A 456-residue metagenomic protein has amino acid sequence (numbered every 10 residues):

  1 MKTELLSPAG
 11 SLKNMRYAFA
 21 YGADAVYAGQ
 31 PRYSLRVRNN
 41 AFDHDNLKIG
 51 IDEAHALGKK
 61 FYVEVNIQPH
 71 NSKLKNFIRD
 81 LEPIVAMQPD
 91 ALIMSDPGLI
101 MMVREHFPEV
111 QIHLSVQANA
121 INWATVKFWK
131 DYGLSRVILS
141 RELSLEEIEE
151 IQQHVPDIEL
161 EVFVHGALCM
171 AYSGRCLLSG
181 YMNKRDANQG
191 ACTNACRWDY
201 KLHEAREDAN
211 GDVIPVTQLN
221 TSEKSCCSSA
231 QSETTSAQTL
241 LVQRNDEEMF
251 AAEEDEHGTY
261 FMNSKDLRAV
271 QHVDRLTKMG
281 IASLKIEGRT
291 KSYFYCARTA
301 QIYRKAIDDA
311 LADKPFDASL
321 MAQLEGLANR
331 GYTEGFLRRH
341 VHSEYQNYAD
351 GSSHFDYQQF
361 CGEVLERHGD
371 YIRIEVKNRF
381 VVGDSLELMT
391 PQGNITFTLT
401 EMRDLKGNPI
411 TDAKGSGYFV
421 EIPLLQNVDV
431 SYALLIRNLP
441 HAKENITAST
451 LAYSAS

Functional and structural regions predicted by a protein language model:
M1-A20, A25-R32, I51, L57-K75 (+5 more regions): Surface-exposed amphipathic alpha-helical tracts and adjacent flexible/coil segments at the periphery of soluble enzymes
R36-E53: Glycine-rich, positively charged N-terminal anion/phosphate-binding segment
G98-L99: Alpha-helix capping/helix-boundary segments
F107-P108: Conserved phosphotransfer cores of two-component systems
N122-A124: Conserved nucleotide-cofactor-binding alpha/beta core module
